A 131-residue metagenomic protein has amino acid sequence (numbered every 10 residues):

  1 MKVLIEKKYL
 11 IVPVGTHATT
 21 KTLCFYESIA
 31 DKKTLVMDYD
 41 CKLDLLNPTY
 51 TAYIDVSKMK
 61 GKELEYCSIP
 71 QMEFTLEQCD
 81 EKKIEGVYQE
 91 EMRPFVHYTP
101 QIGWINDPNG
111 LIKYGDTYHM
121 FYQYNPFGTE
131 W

Functional and structural regions predicted by a protein language model:
M1-W131: Carbohydrate-active catalytic/glycan-binding domains of CAZyme proteins, especially the secreted or lumenal ectodomains
